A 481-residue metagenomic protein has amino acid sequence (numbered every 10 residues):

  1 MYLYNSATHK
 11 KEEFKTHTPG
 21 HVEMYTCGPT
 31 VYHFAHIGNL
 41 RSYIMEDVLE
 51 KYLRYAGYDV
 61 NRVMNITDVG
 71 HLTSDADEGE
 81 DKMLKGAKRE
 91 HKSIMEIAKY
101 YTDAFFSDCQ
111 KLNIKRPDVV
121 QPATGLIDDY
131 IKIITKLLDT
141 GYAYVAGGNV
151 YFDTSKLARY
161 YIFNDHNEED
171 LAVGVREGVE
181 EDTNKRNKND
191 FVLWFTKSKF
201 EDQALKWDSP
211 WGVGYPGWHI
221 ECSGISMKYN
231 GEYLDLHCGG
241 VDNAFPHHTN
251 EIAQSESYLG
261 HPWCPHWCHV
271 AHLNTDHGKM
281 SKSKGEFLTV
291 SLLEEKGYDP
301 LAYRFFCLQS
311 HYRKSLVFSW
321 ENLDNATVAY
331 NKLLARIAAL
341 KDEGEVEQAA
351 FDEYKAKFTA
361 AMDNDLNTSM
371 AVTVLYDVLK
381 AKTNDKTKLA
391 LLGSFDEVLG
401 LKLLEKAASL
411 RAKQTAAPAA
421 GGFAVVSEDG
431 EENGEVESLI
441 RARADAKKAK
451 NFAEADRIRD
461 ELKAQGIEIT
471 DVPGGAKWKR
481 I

Functional and structural regions predicted by a protein language model:
M1-Y32, D47, F106-S107, I127-A339: Alpha-helical recognition segments enriched in aromatics with Gly/Pro capping that present substrate-recognition
T8-K11, H17-N113, G474-W478: N-terminal, positively charged nucleic-acid-binding surface of large information/translation enzymes
R54, L138, K463: Anion (oxyanion) recognition and catalysis
D59-N61, G141-G147, K382, E468-T470: Short, well-structured beta-strand/strand-turn elements
V63-G70, A98-F105, K115-Y130, G148-L157: Short, glycine/charge-rich beta-strand/loop segments that flank catalytic centers and engage negatively charged groups
A87-S93, V119-T124, G212, G240: The substrate-binding groove and active-site-proximal loops of carbohydrate-active enzymes, especially glycoside
K279-S281, F287-I481: Structural preference for alpha-helix termini/caps and helix-kink/transition segments
